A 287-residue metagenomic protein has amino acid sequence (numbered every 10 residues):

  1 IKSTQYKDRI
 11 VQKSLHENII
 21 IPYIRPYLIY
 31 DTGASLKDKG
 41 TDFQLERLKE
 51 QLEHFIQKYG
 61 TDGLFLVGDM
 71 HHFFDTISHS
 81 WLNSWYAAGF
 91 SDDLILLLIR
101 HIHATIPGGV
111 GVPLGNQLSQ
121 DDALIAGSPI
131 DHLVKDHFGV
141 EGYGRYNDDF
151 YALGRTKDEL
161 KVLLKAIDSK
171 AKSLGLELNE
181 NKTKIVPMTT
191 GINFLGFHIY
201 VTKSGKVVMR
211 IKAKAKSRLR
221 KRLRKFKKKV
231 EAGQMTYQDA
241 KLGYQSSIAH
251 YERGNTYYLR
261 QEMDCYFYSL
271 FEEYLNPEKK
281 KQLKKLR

Functional and structural regions predicted by a protein language model:
I1-L82, F90, R287: Conserved two-metal-ion catalytic palm core of "right-hand" nucleic acid polymerases, unifying RNA-dependent RNA
T4, R9, K13, H101-G108 (+3 more regions): Right-hand nucleic-acid polymerase module
P22, H71-F73, K157, T202-S204 (+1 more regions): Generic structural motif
L28-Y30, L176-N179: A short, aromatic/hydrophobic, helix- or strand-capping loop or linear motif that either lines the entrance/gate
A34-F43, Y151-L153, I185-T189: Beta-rich nucleic-acid/ligand-interaction surfaces
E46, E50-N147, Y151-K170, L176-E177 (+3 more regions): Conserved polymerase palm-domain catalytic core
